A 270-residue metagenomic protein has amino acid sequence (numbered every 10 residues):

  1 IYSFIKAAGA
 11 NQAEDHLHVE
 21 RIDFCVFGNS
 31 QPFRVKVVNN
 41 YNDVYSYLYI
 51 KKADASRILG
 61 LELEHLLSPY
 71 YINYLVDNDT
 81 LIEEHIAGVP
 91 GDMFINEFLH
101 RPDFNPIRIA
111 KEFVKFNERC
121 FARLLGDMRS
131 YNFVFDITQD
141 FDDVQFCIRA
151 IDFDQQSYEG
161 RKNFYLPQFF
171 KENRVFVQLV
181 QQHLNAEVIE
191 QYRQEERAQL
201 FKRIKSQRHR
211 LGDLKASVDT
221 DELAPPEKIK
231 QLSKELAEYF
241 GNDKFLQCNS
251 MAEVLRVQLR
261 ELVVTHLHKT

Functional and structural regions predicted by a protein language model:
I1-M93: Conserved ATP-binding subdomain of kinase catalytic cores across diverse folds
D54-A55, L67-Y71, R101-F104, P167-E172: Short, low-complexity, polar/charged sequence segments that are solvent-exposed and flexible
I58, L67, R119-R129, R174-L179 (+1 more regions): Short secondary-structure transition/capping segments
H65-S68, D79-E84, F113-F116, D127 (+1 more regions): Short C-terminal domain-edge/linker segments immediately following a structured domain
Y74-N78, G91-M93, N117-G126, Q156 (+2 more regions): Noncatalytic linker/hinge segments flanking ATPase motor cores
M93-H100: AlphaC helix of the protein kinase catalytic domain
R101-K162: Conserved kinase catalytic-core segment
D142-T270: C-terminal catalytic region of ATP-dependent kinase domains
